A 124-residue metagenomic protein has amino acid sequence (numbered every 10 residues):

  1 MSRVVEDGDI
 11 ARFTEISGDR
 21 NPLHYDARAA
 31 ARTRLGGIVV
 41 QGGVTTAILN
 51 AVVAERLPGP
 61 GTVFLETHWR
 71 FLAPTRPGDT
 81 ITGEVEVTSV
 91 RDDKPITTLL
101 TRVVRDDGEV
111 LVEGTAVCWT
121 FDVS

Functional and structural regions predicted by a protein language model:
M1-T62: Hot-dog-fold acyl-thioester-processing enzymes
S2-V4, R70, V117-W119: Generic structural detector for well-ordered beta-strands
V5, L49, F71, V85-V87: Conserved hydrophobic positions within beta-strands
R28, F64, H68, L100 (+1 more regions): Residue-level detector of alpha-helical recognition elements and their boundaries
E55-G83: Mid-chain, well-packed structural core segment of small domains
T75-S124: HotDog/MaoC-like acyl-thioester-processing domains
